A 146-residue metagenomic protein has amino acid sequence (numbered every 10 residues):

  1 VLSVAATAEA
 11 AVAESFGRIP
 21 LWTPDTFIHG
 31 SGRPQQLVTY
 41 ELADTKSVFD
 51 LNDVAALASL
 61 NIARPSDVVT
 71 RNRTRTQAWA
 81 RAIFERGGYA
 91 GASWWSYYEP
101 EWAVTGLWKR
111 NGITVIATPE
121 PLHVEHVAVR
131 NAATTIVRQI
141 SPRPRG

Functional and structural regions predicted by a protein language model:
V1-T23: Extended catalytic/binding region for NAD+/ADP-ribose chemistry, centered on the ART fold
R18-G146: Active-site and NAD+-binding cores of ADP-ribose-processing enzymes
